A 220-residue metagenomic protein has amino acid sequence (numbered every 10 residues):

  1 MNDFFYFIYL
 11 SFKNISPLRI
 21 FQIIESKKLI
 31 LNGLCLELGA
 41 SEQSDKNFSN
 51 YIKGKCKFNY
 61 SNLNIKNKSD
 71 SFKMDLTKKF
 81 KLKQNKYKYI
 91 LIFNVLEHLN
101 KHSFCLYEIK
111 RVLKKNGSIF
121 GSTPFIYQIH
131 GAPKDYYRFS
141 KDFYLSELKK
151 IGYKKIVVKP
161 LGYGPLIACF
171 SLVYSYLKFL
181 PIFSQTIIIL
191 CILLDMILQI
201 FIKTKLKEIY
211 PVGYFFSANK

Functional and structural regions predicted by a protein language model:
M1-L29: Class I SAM-dependent methyltransferase Rossmann-like catalytic core, especially the SAM/SAH-binding loop
M1-S11, C35-E37, K155-I167: Short N-terminal helix-initiation segments at or just after the protein's N-terminus
Y6, L10, S49-N50, G54 (+3 more regions): Polar/charged alpha-helical tracts
I15-R19, K28, H98, Y137 (+1 more regions): Aromatic-acidic/polar surface patches that form glycan- and anion
P17-I20, D70-D75, I197-I200: Short gly/ser/thr-rich secondary-structure transition/capping motifs
L18-E25, G33-G39, Y51-I52, Y174-P181: A broad, low-specificity signal for short, low-complexity segments enriched in glycine/proline and polar/charged
K27-L29, G33-H130, D142-L145, F216-A218: Conserved SAM-binding loop
N100-F104, E108, S118-N219: S-adenosyl-L-methionine-dependent methyltransferase catalytic module, highlighting the catalytic core
